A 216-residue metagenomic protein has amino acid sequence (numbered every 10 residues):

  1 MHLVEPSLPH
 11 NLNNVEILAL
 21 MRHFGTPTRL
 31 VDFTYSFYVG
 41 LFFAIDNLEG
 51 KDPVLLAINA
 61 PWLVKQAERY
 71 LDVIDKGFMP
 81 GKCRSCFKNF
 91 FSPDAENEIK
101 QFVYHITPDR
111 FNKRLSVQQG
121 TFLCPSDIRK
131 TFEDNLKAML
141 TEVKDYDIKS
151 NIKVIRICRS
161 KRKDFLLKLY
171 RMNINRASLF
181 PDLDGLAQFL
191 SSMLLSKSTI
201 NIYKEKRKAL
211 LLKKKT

Functional and structural regions predicted by a protein language model:
M1-T216: Catalytic-core elements of nucleic-acid end-processing and repair enzymes
